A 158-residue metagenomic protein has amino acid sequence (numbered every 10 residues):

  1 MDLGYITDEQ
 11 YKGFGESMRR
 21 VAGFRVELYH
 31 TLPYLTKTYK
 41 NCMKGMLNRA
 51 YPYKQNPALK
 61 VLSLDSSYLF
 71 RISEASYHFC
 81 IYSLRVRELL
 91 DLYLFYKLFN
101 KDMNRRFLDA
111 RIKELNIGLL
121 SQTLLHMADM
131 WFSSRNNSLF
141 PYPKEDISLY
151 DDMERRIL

Functional and structural regions predicted by a protein language model:
D2-L158: Conserved NTP-donor binding/palm subdomain of two-metal-ion nucleotidyltransferases/polymerases, i.e., the charged
